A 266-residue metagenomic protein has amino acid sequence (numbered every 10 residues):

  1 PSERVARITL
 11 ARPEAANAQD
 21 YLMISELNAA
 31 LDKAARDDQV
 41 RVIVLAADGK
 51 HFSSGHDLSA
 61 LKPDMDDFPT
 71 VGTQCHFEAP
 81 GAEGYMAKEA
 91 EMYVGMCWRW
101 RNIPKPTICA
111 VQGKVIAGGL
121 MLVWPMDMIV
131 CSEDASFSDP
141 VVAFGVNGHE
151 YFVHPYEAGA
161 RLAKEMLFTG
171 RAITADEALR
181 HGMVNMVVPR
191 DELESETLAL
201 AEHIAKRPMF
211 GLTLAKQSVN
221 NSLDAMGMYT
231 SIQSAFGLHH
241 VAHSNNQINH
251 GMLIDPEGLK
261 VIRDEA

Functional and structural regions predicted by a protein language model:
P1-E3, F52, D64, P69-T70 (+4 more regions): C-terminal alpha-helix plus adjacent terminal tail
P1-K50: Conserved CoA-thioester-binding segment of acyl-CoA-metabolizing enzymes
I8, R12, E26-L27, L45 (+5 more regions): Terminal peptide-recognition signature
A15, A47-V94, A143, K260: Glycine- (often His-adjacent) and acidic-residue-rich active-site loop that binds/positions the CoA thioester
L22-E26, M92, R99, E196 (+2 more regions): Charged catalytic carboxylate motif
I24-E26, S59-P63, G148: Glycine-rich, phosphate-binding/catalytic loops in enzymes
G95-L212: Crotonase-fold acyl-CoA enzyme core
